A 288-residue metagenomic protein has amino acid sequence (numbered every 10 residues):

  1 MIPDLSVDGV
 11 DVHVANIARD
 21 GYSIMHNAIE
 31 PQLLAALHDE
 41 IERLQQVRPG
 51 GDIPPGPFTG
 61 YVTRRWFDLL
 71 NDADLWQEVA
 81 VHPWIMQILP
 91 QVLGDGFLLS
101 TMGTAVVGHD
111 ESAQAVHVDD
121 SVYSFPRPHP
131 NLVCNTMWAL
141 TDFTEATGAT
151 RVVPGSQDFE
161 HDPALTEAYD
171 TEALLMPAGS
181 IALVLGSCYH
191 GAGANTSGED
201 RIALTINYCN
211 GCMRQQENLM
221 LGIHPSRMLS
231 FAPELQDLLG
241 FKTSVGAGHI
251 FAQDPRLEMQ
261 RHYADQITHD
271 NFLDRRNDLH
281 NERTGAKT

Functional and structural regions predicted by a protein language model:
M1-D20, M25-F125: Non-heme Fe(II)-dependent double-stranded beta-helix
I24-M25, W138, A182-V184: Short hydrophobic-aromatic micro-motifs
E30-P31, T104-V107, S121, F143-E145 (+3 more regions): Short, solvent-exposed loop/turn segments at secondary-structure junctions
V62, D72, S100, L132-C134 (+3 more regions): Residues that flank catalytic or metal-binding motifs in active/ligand-binding sites
T101-T104, T136-W138, L204-Y208: A structural signal for short, well-ordered beta-strand segments
S112-L175, M213-I223: Catalytic core of non-heme Fe(II) oxygenases with the double-stranded beta-helix
P163-L183, S187, G193-T288: Conserved double-stranded beta-helix
